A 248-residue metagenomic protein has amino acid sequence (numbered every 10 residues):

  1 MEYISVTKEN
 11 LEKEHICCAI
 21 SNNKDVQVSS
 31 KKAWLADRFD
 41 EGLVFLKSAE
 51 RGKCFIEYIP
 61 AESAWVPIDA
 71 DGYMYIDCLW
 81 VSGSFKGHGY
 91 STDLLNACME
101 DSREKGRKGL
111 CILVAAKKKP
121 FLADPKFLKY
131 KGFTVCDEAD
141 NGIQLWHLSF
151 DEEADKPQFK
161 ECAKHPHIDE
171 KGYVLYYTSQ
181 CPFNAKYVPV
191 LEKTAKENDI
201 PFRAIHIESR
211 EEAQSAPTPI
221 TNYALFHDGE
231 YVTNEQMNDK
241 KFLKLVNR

Functional and structural regions predicted by a protein language model:
M1-R51, E161-A163, K171, P182-F183 (+1 more regions): Short amphipathic alpha-helix that is part of the acyltransferase structural core
R51-S63, Y75, W80: Conserved beta-strand in the GNAT
A64-I76, K86: A conserved beta-turn-beta hairpin within the catalytic core of GNAT-like acetyltransferases that forms part
V81, G87-S102: Conserved acetyl-CoA-binding loop-helix of GNAT-fold acetyltransferases
S102-P120: Conserved GNAT acetyl-CoA-binding A-motif
L113, G132-H147, V232-E235: Conserved catalytic-core motifs of GNAT/GCN5-like acyltransferases
N141-H165: C-terminal "cap" of GNAT-fold acetyltransferases
D228-R248: Non-catalytic, surface beta->alpha helical segment in thiol-disulfide oxidoreductase systems
